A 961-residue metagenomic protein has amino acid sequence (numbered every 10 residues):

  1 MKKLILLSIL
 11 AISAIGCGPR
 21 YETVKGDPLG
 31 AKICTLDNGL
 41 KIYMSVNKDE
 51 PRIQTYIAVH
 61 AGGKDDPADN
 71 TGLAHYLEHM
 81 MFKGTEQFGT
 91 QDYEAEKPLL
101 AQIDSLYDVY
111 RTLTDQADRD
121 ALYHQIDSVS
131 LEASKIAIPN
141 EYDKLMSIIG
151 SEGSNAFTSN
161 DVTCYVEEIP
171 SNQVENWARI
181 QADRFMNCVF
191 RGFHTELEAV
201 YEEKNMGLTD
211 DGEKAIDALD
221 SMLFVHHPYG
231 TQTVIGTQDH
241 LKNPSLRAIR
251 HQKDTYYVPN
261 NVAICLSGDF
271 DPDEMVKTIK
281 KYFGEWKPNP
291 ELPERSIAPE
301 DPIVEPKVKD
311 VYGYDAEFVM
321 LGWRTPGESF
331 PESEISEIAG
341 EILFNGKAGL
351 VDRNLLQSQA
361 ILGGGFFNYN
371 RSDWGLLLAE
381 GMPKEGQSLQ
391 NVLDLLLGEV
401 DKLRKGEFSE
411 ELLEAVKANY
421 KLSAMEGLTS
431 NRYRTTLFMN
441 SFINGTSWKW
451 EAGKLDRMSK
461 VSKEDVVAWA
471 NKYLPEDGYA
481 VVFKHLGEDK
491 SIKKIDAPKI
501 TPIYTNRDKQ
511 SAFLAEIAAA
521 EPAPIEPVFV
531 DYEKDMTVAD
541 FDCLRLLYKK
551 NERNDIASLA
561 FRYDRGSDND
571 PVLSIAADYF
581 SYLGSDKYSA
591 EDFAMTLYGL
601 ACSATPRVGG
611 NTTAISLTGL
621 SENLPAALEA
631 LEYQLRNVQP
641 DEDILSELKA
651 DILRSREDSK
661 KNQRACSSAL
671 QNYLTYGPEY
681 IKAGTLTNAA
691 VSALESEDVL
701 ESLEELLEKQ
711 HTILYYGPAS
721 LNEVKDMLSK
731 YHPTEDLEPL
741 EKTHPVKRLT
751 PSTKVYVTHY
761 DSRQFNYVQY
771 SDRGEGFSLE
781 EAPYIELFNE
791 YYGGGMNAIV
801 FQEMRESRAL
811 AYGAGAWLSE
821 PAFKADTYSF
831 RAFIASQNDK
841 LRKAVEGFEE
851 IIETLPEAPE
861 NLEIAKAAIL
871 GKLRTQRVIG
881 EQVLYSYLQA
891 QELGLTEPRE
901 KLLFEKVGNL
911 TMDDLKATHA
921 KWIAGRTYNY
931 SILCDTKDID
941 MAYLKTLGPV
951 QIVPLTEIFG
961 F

Functional and structural regions predicted by a protein language model:
L4-S13: Sec-dependent N-terminal signal peptides
L7, C17-M44, D271-V311, E317-F318 (+9 more regions): Proteolytic maturation boundary segments
S45, E50-G63, G72-A74, G89-D183 (+14 more regions): M16 family metallopeptidases and their MPP-like homologs
A68, M80-D92: Metal-associated gating/positioning segment near the N- to mid-region
L73-M81, A576, F788: Active-site His/Glu-centered metal-binding helix of metallohydrolases
D183-F190, Y282-P290, L397-F408, Y633-P640 (+3 more regions): A common structural junction motif
Y201-L208: Carboxylate/His-rich catalytic cores and anion/metal-binding grooves
N243-T255: A conserved hydrophobic secondary-structure block that centers on an alpha-helix together with its immediately flanking
